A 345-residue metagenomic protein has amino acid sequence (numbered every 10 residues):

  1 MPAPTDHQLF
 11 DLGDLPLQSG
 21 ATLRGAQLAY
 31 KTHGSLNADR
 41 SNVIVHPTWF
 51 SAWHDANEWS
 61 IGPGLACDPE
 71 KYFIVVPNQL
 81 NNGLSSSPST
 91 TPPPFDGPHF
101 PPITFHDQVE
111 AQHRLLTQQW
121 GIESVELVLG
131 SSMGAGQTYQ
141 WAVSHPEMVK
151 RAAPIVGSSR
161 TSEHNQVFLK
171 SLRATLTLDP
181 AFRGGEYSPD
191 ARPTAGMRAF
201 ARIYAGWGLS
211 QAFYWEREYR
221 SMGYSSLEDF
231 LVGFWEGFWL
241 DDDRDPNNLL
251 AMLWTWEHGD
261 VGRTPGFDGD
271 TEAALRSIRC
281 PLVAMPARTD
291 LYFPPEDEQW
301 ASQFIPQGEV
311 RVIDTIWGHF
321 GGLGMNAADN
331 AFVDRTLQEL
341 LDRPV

Functional and structural regions predicted by a protein language model:
M1-V43: Catalytic-loop region of hydrolases
K31-P93: N-terminal cap/lid subdomain of alpha/beta-hydrolase-fold enzymes
F95, H99, H106-E126, Q140 (+1 more regions): Conserved acidic catalytic loop of the alpha/beta-hydrolase fold
E123-F168: Conserved hydrolase catalytic core segment
P154-W239: Alpha/beta-hydrolase-fold enzymes
T264-T271, C280, L291-Q303: Short alpha-helix in the alpha/beta-hydrolase fold that links the catalytic acid
I278, A284-P286: Short beta-strand/loop motif that positions the catalytic acidic residue of the alpha/beta-hydrolase fold
Q299-Q303, Q307-V345: Catalytic active-site module of serine/aspartate enzymes centered on a nucleophile-bearing elbow/loop
